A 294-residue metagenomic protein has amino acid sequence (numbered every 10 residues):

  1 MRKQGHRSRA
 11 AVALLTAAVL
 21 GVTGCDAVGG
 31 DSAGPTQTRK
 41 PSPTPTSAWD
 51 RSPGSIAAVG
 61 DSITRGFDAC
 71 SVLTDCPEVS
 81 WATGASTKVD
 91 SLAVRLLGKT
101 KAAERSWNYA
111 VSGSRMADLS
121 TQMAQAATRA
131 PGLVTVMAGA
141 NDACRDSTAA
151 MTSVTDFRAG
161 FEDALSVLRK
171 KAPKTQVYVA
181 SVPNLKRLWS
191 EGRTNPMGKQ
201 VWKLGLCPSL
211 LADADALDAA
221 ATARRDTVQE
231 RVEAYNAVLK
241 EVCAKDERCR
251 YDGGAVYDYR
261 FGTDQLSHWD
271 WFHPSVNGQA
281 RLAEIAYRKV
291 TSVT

Functional and structural regions predicted by a protein language model:
M1-A17, R231: N-terminal export and membrane-targeting signals
G21-G24: C-terminal motif of bacterial Sec signal peptides marking the signal peptidase cleavage site
G29, A33-W107, A126: Serine-esterase "nucleophile elbow" of acetyl-processing enzymes
R65, R115, K186: Flexible, glycine-rich phosphate/dinucleotide-binding loops and adjacent beta-alpha linkers at cofactor/substrate
V72-C76, W269-T294: C-terminal or late-domain output modules
E104-M116: Functional beta-strand-loop-alpha-helix junction segments that form "active/interaction loops" within catalytic
S114-A124: Structural motif
M123-H268, V276, Y287-T291: Alpha-helical cap/lid subdomain in secreted, periplasmic, or secretory-pathway luminal O-acyl-processing enzymes
